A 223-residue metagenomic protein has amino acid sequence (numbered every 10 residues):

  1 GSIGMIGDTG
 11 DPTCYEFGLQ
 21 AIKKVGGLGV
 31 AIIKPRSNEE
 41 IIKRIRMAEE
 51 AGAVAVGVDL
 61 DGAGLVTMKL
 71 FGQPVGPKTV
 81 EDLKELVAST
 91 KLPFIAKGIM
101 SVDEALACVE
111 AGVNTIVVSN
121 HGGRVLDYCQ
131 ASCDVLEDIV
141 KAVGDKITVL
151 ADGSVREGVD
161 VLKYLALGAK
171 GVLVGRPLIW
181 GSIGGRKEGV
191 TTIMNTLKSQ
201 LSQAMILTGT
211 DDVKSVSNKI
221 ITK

Functional and structural regions predicted by a protein language model:
G1-L106, E110, G122-V125: Active-site entrance/lid segments in N-terminal catalytic domains of soluble metabolic enzymes
P35-R36, I95-V102, C129, T148-V161: Glycine-rich beta-to-alpha transition loops that act as phosphate-gripper elements at the mouths of alpha/beta enzyme
V58, L86, C108, I116 (+3 more regions): Conserved, mostly hydrophobic/aromatic
D59-L60, V117-N120, R176: Short beta-strands and strand-loop turn motifs
Q73-G76, Q130-L136: Charged helix-capping and loop-helix junction motifs
N120-G123, G144: Conserved mixed alpha/beta catalytic, RNA-binding, or beta-rich assembly cores of soluble enzyme, regulatory
C133-K223: Alpha/beta catalytic cores of nucleotide-metabolism and tRNA/nucleoside-modifying enzymes
